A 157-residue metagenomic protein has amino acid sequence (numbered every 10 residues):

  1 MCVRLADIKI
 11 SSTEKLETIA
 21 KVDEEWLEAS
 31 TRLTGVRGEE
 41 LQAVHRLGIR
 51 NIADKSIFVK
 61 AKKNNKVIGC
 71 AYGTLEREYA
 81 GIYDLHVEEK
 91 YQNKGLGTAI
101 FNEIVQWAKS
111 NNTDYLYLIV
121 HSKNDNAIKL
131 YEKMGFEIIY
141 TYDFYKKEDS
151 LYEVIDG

Functional and structural regions predicted by a protein language model:
M1-D7: Hydrophobic/aromatic-rich structural module bridging two neighboring secondary-structure elements via a short loop
D7-A43, G157: Short amphipathic alpha-helix that is part of the acyltransferase structural core
L41, R46-E88: A conserved beta-strand-loop-helix scaffold within acyl/acetyltransferase catalytic domains
E78, D114, E137: Short acidic/polar active-site loop segments enriched in Thr and Asp
D84-V87, N93-Q106, S110, K129 (+1 more regions): Conserved acetyl-CoA-binding loop-helix of GNAT-fold acetyltransferases
A108-I119: Conserved GNAT acetyl-CoA-binding A-motif
L118-I128, I138, F144-L151: Conserved beta-strand-loop-alpha-helix junction that forms the acyl-donor binding cleft
E153-I155: C-terminal helical cap(s) of enzyme catalytic domains, especially alpha/beta-barrels
